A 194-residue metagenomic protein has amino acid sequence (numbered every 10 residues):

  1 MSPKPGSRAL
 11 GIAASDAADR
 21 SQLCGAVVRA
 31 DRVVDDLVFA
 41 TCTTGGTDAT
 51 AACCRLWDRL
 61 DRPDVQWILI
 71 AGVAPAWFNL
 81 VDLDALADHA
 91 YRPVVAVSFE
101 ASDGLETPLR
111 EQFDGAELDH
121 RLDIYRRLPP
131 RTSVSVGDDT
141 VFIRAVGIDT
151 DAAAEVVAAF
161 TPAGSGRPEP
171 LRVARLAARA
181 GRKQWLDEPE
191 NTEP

Functional and structural regions predicted by a protein language model:
M1-A18: Two-metal-ion RNase H-like nuclease active-site motif
K4, R20, D48-A52, P63 (+3 more regions): Conserved active-site and cofactor/substrate-binding residues in soluble primary-metabolism enzymes
G11-A13, Q66-V73, V95-S98: Short glycine-rich or small-residue beta-strand-to-loop segments that form or flank ligand, phosphate, metal/Fe-S
S15-A18, G72-L80, E100-D103, I148-T150: Gly/Ser/Thr-rich loops at beta-strand to alpha-helix junctions that form or flank small-molecule/cofactor-binding
S21-A76: A glycine-rich, hydrophobic loop/mini-helix early in the fold
G46, D82-V141: Long, charge-dense
I68, S135-D149: Amphipathic protein-protein interaction modules
A145-P194: Charge-patterned, long linear interaction tracts outside catalytic cores
